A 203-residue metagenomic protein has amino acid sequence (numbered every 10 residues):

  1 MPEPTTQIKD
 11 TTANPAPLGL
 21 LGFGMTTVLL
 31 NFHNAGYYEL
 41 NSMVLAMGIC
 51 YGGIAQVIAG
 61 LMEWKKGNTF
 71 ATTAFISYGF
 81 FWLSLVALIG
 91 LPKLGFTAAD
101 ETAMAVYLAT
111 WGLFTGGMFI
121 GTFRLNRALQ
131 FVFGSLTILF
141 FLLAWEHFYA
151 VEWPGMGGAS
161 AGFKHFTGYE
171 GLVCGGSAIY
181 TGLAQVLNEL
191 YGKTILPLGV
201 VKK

Functional and structural regions predicted by a protein language model:
M1-A59, E63: N-terminal topogenic module of multi-pass integral membrane proteins
H33, I58-M62, S84-F96, F114-G121: Membrane-helix exit/interface motif
L40-G53, A98-T110, G168-L172: Structural signature of hydrophobic alpha-helical transmembrane segments
V57-S84: Hydrophobic/aromatic-rich structural module bridging two neighboring secondary-structure elements via a short loop
M62-F70, I120-F131: Membrane-helix interface "capping/anchor" motifs
T72, F81-Y107: Helix-adjacent hinge/juxtasegments
V106-G117, R127-W153, S160-A184: Alpha-helical membrane segments in multi-pass integral membrane proteins
Y191-K203: Short, highly charged, low-complexity non-transmembrane loops/tails of multi-pass membrane proteins
